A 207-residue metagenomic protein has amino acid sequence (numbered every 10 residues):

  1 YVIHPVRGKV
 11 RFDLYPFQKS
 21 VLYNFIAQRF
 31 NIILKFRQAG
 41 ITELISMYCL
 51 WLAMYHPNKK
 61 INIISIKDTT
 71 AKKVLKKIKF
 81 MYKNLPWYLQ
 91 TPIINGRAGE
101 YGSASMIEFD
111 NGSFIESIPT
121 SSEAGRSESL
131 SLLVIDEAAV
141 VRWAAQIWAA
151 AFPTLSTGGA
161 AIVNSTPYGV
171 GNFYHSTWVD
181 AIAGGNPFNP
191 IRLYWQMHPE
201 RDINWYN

Functional and structural regions predicted by a protein language model:
Y1-N207: Phosphate/NTP-binding elements of NTP-utilizing enzymes
